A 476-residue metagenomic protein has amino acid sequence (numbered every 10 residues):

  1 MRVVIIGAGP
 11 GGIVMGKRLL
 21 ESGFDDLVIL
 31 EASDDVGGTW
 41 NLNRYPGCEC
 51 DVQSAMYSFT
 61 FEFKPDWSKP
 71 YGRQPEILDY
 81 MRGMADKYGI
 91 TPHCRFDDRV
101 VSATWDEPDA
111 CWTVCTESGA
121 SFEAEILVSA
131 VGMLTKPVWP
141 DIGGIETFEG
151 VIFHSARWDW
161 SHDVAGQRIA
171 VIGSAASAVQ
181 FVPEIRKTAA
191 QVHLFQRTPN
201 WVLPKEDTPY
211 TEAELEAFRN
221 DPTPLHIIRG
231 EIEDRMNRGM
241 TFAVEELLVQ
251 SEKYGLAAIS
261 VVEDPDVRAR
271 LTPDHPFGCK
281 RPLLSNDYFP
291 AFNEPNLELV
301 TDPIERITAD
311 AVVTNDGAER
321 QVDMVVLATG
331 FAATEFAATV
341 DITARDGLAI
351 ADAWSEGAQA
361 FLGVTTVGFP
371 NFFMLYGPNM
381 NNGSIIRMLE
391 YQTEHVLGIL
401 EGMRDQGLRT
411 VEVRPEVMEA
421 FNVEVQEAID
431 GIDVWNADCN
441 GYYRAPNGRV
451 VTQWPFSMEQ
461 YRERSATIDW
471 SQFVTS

Functional and structural regions predicted by a protein language model:
V3-I5, P10-C94, Q196-R197, V261-D266: Beta1-alpha1 glycine-rich phosphate/pyrophosphate-binding loop at the start of Rossmann-like nucleotide-binding domains
V4-P10, M15-D35, S129-V261, L297 (+4 more regions): Rossmann-like dinucleotide-binding core of oxidoreductases
K64-G83, A243-V249, P276-D287: Short beta-strand to alpha-helix junction loop
K69-T135, R306: Feature captures the FAD/FMN-dependent oxidoreductase FAD-binding
W105, A124-I126, A130-P137, A175 (+2 more regions): Glycine-/small-residue-rich beta->alpha transition segments that form the dinucleotide
E117-I126, V164-A165, N315-M324: Core beta-strand elements of the Rossmann-like FAD/NAD(P) dinucleotide-binding domain in flavoenzyme oxidoreductases
M324, A328-M403: Glycine/threonine-rich phosphate-binding loop and adjacent beta-strand/alpha-helix elements that clamp
E390-S476: C-terminal active-site-capping segments
